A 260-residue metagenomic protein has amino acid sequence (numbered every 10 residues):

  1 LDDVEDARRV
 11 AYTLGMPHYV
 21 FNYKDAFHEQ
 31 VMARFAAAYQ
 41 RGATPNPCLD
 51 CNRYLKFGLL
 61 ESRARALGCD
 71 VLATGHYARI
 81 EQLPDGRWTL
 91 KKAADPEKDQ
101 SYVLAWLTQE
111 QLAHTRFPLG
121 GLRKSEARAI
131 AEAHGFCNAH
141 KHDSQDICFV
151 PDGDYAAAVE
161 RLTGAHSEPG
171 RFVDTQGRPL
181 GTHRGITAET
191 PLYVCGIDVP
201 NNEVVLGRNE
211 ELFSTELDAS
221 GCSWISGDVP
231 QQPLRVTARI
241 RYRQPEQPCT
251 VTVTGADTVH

Functional and structural regions predicted by a protein language model:
L1-A105, R116, K124-E126, E132: ATP-dependent adenylation/nucleotidyltransferase module used to activate substrates
A73-I80, T89-H260: AMP-forming adenylation/ATP pyrophosphatase catalytic core
